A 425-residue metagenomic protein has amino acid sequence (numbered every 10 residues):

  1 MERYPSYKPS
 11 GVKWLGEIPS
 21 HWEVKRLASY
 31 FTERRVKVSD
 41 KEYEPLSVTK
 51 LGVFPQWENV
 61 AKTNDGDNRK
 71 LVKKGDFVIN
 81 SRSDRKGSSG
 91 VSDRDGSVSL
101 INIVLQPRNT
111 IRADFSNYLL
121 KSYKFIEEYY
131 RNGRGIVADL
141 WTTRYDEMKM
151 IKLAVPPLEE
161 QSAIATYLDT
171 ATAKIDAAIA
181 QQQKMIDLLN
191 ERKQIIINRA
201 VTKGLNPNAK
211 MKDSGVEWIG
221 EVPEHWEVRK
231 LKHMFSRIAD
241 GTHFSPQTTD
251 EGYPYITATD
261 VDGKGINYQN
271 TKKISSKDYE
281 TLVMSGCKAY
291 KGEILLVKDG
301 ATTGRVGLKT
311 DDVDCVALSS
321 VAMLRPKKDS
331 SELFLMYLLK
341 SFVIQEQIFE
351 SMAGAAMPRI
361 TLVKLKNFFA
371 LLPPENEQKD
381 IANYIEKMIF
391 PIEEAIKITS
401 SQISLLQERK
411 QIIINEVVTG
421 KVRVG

Functional and structural regions predicted by a protein language model:
M1-L15, H21, P156-A209, L371-G425: Amphipathic alpha-helical coiled-coil/heptad-repeat segments
R3-Y4, I18-V60, G66-N68, R85 (+2 more regions): Low-complexity, Lys/Gly-biased intrinsically disordered segments
S6-S10, R82, G96-I103, I136-S162 (+4 more regions): A short glycine-rich beta-alpha junction/loop motif
Y7-V38, M150, L158, S162 (+4 more regions): Non-catalytic DNA-recognition/assembly elements of restriction-modification systems
A61-D67, A138, M150, V283-M284 (+2 more regions): A structural connector/turn signal
K74-Y130, V137, R144-Y145, T257 (+1 more regions): A short beta-sheet element
